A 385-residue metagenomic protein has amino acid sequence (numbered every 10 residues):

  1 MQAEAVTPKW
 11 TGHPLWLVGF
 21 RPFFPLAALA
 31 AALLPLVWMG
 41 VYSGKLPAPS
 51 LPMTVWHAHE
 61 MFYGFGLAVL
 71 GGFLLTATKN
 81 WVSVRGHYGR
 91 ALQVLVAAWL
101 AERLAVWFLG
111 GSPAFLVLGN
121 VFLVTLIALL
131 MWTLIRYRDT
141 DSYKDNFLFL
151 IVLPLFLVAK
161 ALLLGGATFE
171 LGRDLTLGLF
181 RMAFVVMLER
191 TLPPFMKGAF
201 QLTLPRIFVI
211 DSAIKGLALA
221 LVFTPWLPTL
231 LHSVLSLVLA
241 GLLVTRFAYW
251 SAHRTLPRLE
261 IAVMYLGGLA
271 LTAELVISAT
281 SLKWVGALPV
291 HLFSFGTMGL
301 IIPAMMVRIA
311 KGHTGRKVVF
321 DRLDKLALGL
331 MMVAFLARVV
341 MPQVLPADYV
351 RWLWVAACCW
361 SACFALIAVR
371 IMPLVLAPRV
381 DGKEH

Functional and structural regions predicted by a protein language model:
M1-H385: Hydrophobic alpha-helical transmembrane segments of multi-pass integral membrane proteins
